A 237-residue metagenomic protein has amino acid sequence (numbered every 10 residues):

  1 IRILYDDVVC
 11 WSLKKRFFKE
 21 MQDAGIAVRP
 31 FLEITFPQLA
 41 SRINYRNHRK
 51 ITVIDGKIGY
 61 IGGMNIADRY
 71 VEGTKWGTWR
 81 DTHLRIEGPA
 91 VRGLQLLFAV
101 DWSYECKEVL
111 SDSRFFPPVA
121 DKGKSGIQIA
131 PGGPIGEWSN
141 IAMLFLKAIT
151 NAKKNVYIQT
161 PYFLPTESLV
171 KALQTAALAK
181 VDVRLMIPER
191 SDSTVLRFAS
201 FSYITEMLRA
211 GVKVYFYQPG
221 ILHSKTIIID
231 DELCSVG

Functional and structural regions predicted by a protein language model:
I1-G237: Charged, low-complexity intrinsically disordered terminal segments
